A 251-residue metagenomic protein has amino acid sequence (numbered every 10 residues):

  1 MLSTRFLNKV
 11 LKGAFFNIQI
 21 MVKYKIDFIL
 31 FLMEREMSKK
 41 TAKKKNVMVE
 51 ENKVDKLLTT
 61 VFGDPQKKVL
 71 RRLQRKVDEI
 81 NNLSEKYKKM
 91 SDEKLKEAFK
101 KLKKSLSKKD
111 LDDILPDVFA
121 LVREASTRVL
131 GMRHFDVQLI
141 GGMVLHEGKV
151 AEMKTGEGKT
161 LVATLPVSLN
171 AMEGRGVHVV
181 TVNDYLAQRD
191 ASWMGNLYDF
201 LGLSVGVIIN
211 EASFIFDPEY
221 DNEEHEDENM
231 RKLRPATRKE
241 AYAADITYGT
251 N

Functional and structural regions predicted by a protein language model:
E34-L83: Charged, compositionally biased N-terminal leader segments and the immediate start of the first structured element
V61, S91, Q138, G156 (+2 more regions): Residue-level signature of catalytic and energy-coupling elements of molecular machines, predominantly ATP/GTP-dependent
R72-E152: Conserved pre-motif I regulatory segment
K159: Conserved lysine of the Walker
V162-D190, L201: Conserved SF1/SF2 helicase motif Ia
G202-A212: Conserved RecA-like helicase motor-core motifs
E211-T247: Conserved motor-coupling elements within RecA-like helicase/translocase cores
